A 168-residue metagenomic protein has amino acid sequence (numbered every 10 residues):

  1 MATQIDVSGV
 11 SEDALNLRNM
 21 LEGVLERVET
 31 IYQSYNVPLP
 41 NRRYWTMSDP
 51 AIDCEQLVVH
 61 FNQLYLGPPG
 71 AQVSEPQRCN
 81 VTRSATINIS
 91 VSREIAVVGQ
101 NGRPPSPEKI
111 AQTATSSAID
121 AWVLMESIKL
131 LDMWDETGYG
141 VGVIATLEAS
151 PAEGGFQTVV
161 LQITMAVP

Functional and structural regions predicted by a protein language model:
M1-C79: Small/polar-rich, solvent-exposed N-terminal microdomains that initiate assembly or binding
L21, V59, I87-V91, A121-L124 (+1 more regions): Hydrophobic beta-strand residues in large extracellular and virion-surface proteins
E29-V37, A111-A166: Acidic-leaning, charged glycine-interspersed low-complexity segments
W45, C79-V81, W122, W134: A residue-identity detector for tryptophan
G70-V73, P105, V141-A145: Polar low-complexity intrinsically disordered regions enriched in Ser/Thr and small residues
V81-V98, G154-P168: Oligomerization/assembly interface segments of phage tail-like spikes and tubes
G99-T113: A solvent-exposed, charged loop/short amphipathic helix patch at secondary-structure junctions
